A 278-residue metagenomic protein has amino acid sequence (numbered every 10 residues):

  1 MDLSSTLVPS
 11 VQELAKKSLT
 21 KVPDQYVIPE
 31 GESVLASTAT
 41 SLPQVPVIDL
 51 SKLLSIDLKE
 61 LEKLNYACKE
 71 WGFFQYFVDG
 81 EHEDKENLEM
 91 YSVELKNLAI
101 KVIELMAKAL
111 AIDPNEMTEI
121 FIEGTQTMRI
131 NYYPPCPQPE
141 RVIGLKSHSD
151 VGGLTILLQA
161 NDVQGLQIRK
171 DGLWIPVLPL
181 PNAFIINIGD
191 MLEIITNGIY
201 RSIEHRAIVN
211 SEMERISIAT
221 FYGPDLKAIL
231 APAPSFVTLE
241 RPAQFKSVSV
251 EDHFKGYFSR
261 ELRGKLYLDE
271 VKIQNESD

Functional and structural regions predicted by a protein language model:
M1-D278: Peripheral, non-catalytic segments flanking oxidoreductase cores
